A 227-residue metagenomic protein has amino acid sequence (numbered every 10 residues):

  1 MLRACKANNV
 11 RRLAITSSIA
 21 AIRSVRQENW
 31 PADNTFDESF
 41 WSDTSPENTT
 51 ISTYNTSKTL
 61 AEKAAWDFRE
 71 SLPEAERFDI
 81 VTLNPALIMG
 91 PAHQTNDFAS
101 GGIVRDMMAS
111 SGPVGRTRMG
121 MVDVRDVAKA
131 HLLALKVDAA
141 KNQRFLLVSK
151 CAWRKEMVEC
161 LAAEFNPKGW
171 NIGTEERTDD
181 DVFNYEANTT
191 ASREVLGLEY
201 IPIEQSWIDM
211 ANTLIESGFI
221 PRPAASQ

Functional and structural regions predicted by a protein language model:
M1-T49, P73-E74: Conserved Rossmann-fold NAD(P)-dependent oxidoreductase catalytic core, especially the SDR/UDP-sugar
A21-Q27, E76-A99: Flexible, glycine-rich beta-alpha linker
F40-I80: Active-site Tyr-X1-5-Lys
E74-E76, G90-I103, L133-F145: Glycine/proline-rich active-site loop of Rossmann-fold NAD(P)-dependent oxidoreductases
G90, V114-T117, F145-A152, D180-D181 (+1 more regions): Glycine-rich Rossmann NAD(P)(H)-binding loop
R105-F145: Alpha-helical substrate-binding/gating segment
A128-T178, T189, D209-L214, G218-Q227: Mid/C-terminal beta-alpha module of Rossmann-like enzyme folds, strongest in SDR-family dehydrogenases/epimerases
T178-E199: Conserved C-terminal active-site "lid" loop/helix of NAD(P)H-dependent oxidoreductases that clamps the redox cofactor
